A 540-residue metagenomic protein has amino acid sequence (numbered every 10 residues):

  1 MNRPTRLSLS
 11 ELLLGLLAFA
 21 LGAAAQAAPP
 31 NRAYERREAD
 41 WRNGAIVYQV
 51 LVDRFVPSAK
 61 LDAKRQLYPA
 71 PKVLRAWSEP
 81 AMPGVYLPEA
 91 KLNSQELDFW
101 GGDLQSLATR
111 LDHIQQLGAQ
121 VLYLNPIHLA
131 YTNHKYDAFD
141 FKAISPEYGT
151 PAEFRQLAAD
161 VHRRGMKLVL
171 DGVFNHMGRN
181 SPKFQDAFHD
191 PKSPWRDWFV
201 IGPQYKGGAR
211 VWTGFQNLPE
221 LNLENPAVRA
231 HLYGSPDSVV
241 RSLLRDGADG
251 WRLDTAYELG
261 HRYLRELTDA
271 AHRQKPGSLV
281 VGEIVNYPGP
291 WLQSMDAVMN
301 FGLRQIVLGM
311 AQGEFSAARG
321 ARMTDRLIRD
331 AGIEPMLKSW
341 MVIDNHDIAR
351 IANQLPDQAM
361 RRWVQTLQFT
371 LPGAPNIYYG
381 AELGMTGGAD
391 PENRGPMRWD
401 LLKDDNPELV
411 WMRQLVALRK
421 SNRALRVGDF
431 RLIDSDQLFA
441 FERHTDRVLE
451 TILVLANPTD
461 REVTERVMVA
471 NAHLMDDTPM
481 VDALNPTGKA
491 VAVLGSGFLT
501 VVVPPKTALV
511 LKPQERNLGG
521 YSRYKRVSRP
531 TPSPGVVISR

Functional and structural regions predicted by a protein language model:
E11-A23: Bacterial N-terminal signal peptides
A28-K167, N175, P182, K506 (+2 more regions): N-terminal structural segment of carbohydrate-active enzymes
I46-Y48, L122-L124, L168-L170, W251 (+4 more regions): Hydrophobic faces of well-ordered beta-strands that scaffold small-molecule active sites in alpha/beta enzyme cores
V50, I114, L124, F141 (+10 more regions): Conserved, mostly hydrophobic/aromatic
V52, S58-P80, P182-N222, I306-T324: Core domains of carbohydrate- and sulfate-ester-processing enzymes
P88-Q105, D137-P151, Q216-H231, A248-E258 (+3 more regions): The substrate-binding groove and active-site-proximal loops of carbohydrate-active enzymes, especially glycoside
R155-K167, H176, S181-H189, S238-R241 (+12 more regions): Active-site-proximal helices and loops of the catalytic beta/alpha 8
T459-R540: C-terminal beta-sandwich/jelly-roll accessory domains of carbohydrate-active enzymes
